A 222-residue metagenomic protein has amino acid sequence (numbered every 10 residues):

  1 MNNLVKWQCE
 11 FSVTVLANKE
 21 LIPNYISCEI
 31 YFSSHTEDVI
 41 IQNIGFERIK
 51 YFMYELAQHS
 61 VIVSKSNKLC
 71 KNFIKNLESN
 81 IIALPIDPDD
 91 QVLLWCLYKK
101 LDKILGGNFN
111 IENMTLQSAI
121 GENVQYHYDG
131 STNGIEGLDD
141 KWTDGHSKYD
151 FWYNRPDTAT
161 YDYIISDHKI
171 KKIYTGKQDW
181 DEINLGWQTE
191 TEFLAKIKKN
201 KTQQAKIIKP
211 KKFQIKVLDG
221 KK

Functional and structural regions predicted by a protein language model:
M1-K6: Short, Gly/Pro- and small/polar-rich lid/capping loops
Q8-K103, Y174-K201, K212-K222: Histidine-centered catalytic/metal-coordination loop motif
I104-S118: Short, surface-exposed ligand- or partner-binding patches at beta-edge/loop junctions that are enriched in aromatics
L116-P156: Short, low-complexity, polybasic intrinsically disordered segments
F151-D179: Surface-exposed interaction regions that form or flank ligand-binding interfaces
